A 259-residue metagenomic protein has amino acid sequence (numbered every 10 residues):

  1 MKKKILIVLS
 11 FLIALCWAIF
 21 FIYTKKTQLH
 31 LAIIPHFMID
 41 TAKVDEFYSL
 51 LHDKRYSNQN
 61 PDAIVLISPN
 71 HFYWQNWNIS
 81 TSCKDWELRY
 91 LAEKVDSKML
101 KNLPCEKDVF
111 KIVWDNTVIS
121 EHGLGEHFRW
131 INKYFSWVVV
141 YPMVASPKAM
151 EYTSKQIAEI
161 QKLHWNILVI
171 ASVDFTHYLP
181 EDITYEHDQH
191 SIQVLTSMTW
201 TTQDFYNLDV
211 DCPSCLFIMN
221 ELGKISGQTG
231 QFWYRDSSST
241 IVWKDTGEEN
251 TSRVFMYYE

Functional and structural regions predicted by a protein language model:
M1-K4: Positively charged n-region of N-terminal signal peptides that target proteins for export
S10-D62, F72-W165, L179-E259: Flexible, D/E/H-enriched segments
D62-V65, L168-I170: Conserved beta-strand elements of the Class I
I67, I131, D174: Divalent metal-coordination and catalytic microenvironments
I170-Y178: Short acidic/histidine-rich active-site segments
